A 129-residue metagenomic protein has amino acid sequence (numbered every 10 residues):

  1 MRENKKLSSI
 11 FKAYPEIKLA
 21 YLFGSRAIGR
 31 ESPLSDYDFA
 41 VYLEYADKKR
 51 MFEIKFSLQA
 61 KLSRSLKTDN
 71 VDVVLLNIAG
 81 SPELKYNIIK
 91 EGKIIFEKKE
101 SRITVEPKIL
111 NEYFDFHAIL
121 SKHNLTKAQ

Functional and structural regions predicted by a protein language model:
M1-L19, A27-G29, A46-Q129: Catalytic core of pol beta-like nucleotidyltransferases
F23-Y37: Short edge beta-strands and adjacent turn/loop segments
Y37-F39, V73: Generic detector of well-ordered alpha-helical packing
A40-E44: Short hydrophobic/aromatic beta-strand micro-patches that form the beta-sheet surface supporting nucleotide- or nucleic
